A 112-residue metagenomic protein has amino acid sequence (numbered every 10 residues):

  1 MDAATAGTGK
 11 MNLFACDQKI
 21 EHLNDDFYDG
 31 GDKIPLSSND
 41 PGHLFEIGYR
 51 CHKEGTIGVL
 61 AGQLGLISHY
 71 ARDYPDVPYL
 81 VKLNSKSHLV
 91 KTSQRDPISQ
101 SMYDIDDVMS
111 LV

Functional and structural regions predicted by a protein language model:
M1-N24, G65, H69-D76: N-terminal amphipathic alpha-helix/helix-capping segment at the start of soluble metabolic enzymes
I20, D32-V112: Active-site beta->alpha loop and helix N-cap motifs at the rims of alpha/beta catalytic domains
Y28-D29: Short Gly/aromatic-enriched secondary-structure transition segments
